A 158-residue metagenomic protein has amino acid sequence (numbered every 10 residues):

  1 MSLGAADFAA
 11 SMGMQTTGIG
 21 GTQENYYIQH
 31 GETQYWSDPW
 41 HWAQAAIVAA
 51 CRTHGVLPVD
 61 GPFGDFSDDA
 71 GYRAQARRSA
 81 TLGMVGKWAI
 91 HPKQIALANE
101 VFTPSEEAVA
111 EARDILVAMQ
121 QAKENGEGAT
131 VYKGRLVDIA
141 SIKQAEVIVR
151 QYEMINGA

Functional and structural regions predicted by a protein language model:
M1-A158: Expand to "…catalyze enediolate/carbanion chemistry for C-C bond making/breaking, isomerization, decarboxylation
